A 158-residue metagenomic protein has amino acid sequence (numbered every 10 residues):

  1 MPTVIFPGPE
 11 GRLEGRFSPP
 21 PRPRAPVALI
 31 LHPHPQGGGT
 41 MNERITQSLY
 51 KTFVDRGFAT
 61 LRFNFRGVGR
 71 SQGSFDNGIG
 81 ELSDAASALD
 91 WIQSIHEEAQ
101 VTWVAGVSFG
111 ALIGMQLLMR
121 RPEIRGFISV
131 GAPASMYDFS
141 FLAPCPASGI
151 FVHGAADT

Functional and structural regions predicted by a protein language model:
M1-P23: N-terminal cap/lid segment of alpha/beta-hydrolase-fold proteins
R12, P21-N64: Short, surface-exposed "cap/lid" segments of acyl-processing enzymes
P33-H34, V107, I128-D138, G154-A155: Active-site nucleophile loop of the alpha/beta-hydrolase fold
I45, F75-H96: Alpha/beta-hydrolase active-site loop
T102-W103, G126-I128: Residue in the alpha/beta-hydrolase core beta-strand immediately N-terminal to the catalytic nucleophile
A105-G114: Gly/Ala-rich beta-loop-alpha elbow adjacent to hydrolase catalytic centers
I113-L117, D138: Hydrolases whose catalytic domains are alpha/beta-hydrolase-1, hotdog thioesterase, or metallo-beta-lactamase-like
C145, I150-H153, D157: Short beta-strand/loop motif that positions the catalytic acidic residue of the alpha/beta-hydrolase fold
